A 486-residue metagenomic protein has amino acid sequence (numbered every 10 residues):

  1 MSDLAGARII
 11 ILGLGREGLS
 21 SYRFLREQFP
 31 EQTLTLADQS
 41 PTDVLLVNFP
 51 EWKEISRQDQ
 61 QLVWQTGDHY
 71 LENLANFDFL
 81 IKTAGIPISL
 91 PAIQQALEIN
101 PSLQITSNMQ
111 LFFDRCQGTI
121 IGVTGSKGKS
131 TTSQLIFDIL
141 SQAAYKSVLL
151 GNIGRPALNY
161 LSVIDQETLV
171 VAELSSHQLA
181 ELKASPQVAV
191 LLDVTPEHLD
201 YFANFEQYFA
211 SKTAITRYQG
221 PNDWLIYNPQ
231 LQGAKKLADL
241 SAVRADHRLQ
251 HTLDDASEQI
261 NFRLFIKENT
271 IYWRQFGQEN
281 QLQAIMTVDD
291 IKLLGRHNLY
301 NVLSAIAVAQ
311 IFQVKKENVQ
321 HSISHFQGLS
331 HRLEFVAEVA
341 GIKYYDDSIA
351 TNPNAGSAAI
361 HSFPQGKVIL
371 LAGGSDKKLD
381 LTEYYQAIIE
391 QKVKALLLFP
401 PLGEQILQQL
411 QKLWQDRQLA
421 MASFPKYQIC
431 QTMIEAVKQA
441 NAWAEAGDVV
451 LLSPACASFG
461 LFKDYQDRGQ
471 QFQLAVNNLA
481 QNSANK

Functional and structural regions predicted by a protein language model:
M1-S107, L294, L479: N-terminal leader/targeting and accessory segments in enzymes
S2-R8, F24, Q28, M286-V393: Nucleotide phosphate-binding/pyrophosphate-handling subdomain across enzymes that bind or process nucleotide phosphates
G15, S40-T42, I153, Q230-L231 (+2 more regions): Residues in the short beta-alpha loop(s) of Rossmann-like NAD(P)-binding domains
R23-R26, E72-F77, A84-P229, G233-D246 (+3 more regions): Phosphate-binding loop of NTP-binding sites
L34-Q39, L225-P229, I369-A372, K392-P401: Short internal beta-strands
T35-D38, T106-Q110, L240-F265, Q320-S324 (+3 more regions): Beta-strand->loop->alpha-helix junctions that form or flank phosphate-binding loops in nucleotide-handling enzymes
P50-K53, E383-A446, K486: C-terminal helical cap/extension that packs against the catalytic core of soluble nucleotide-cofactor enzymes
R57-Q61, D68-E72, Q166-Y201, K236-V288 (+3 more regions): Extended acidic/charged loop-beta regions that coordinate divalent cations and stabilize anionic phosphate/carboxylate
